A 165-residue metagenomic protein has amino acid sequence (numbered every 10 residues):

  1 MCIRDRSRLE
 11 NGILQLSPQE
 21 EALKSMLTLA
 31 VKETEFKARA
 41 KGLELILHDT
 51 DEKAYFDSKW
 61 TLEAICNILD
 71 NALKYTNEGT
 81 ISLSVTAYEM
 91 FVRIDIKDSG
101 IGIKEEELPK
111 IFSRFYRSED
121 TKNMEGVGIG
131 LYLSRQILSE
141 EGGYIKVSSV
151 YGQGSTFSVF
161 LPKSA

Functional and structural regions predicted by a protein language model:
S7-P18: Helix-loop junction within the histidine kinase core
F36, I101-G102: Glycine-rich G1-box
A72-L73: Short helix-loop "hinge" at the ATP-lid/N-box region of the Bergerat-fold HATPase_c
G79, G142-G143: Conserved glycine-rich
T80-M90: Short beta-strand/loop element within the Bergerat-fold HATPase_c
I103-F115, R135: Short conserved segment of the HATPase_c
G130, S134: Short alpha-helical Gxxx[C/S/T] motif in the catalytic ATP-binding
